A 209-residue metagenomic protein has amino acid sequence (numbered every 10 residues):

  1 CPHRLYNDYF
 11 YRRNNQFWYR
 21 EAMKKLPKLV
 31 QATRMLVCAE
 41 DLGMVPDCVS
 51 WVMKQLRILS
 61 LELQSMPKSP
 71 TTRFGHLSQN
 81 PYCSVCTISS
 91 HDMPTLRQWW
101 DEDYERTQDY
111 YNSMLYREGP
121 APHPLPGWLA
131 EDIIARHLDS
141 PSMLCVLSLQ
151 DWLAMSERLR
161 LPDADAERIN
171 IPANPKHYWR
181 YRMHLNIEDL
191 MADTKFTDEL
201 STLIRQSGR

Functional and structural regions predicted by a protein language model:
C1-R209: Catalytic cores of glycan-processing enzymes that make or break glycosidic bonds
